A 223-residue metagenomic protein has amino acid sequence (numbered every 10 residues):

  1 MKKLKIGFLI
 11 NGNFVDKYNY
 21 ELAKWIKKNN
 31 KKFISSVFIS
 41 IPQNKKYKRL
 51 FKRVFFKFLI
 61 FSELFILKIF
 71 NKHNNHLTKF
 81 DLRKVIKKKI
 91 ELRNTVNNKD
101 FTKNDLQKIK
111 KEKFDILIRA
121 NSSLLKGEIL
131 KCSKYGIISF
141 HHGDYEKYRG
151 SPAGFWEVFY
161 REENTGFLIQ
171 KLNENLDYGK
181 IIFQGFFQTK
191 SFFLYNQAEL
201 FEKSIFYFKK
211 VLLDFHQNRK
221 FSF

Functional and structural regions predicted by a protein language model:
M1-F223: One-carbon transfer enzymes
